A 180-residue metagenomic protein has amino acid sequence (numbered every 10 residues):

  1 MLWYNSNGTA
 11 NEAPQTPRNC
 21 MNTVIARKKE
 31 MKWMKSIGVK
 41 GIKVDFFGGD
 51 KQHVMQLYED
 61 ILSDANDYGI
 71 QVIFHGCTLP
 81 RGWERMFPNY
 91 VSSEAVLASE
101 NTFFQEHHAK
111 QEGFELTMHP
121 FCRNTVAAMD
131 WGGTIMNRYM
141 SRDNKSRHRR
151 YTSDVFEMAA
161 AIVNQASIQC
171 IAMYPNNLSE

Functional and structural regions predicted by a protein language model:
M1-T152: Aromatic- and carboxylate-enriched substrate-binding clefts and catalytic-loop regions of carbohydrate-active enzymes
R142-E180: Glycine-rich, aromatic-lined ligand/substrate-binding cores of catalytic and carbohydrate-binding domains
